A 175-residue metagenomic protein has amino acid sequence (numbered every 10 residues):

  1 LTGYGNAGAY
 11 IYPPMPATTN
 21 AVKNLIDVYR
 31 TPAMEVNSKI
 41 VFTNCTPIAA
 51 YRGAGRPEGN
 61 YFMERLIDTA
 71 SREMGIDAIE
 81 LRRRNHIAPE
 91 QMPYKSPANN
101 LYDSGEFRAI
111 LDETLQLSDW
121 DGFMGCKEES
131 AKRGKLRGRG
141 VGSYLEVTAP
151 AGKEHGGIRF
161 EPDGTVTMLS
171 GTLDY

Functional and structural regions predicted by a protein language model:
L1-G59, A131-Y175: Gly/Pro-rich active-site capping loops and adjacent beta-alpha segments that organize cofactor/substrate pockets
P14, T46-A49, E64, E90-P97 (+1 more regions): A near-ubiquitous, low-amplitude feature marking generic local secondary-structure context
I26, P57-R65, I76, Y102-A109 (+1 more regions): Conserved active-site and cofactor/substrate-binding residues in soluble primary-metabolism enzymes
D27, D68, D77, D103 (+4 more regions): Acidic-enriched, low-complexity/disordered segments with a strong bias for Aspartate over Glutamate
A50-M92, F160-V166, Y175: Long hydrophobic segments that form regular secondary structure
R83-R159: Accessory "access/gating" subregions that flank catalytic or transport cores
